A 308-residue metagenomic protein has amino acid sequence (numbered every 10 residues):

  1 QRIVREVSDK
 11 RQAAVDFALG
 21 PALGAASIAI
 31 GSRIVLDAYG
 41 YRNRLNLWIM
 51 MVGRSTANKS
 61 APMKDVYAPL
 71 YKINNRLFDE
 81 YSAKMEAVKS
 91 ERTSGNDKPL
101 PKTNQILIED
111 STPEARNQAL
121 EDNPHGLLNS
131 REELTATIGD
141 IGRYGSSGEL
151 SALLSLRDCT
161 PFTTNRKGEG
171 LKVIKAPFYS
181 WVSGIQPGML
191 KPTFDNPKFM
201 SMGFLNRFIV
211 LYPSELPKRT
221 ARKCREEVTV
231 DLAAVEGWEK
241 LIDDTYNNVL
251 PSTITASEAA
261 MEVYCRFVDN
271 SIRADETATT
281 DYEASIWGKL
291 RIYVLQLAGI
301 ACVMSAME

Functional and structural regions predicted by a protein language model:
Q1-E308: Phosphate-handling catalytic cores of nucleic-acid transaction enzymes
